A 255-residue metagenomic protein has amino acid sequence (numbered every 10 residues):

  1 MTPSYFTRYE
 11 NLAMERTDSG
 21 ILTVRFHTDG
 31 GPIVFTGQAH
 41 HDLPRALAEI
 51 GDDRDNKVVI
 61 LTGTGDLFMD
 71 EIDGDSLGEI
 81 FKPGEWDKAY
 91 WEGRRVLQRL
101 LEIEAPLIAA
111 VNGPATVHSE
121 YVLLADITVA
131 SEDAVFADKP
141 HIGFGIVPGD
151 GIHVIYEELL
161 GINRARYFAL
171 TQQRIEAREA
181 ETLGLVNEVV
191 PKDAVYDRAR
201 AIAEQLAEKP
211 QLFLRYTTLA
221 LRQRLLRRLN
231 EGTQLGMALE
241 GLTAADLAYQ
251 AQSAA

Functional and structural regions predicted by a protein language model:
M1-L22, T28, G65-M69, D75-S76 (+3 more regions): C-terminal alpha-helix plus adjacent terminal tail
Y5-E15, I21, G30-G31, A39-P44 (+2 more regions): Ligand-binding pocket scaffold of soluble enzyme catalytic domains
I21-R25, I60-T62, I108-A110, V129: Structural motif
V24, L43, L61, P106 (+3 more regions): Terminal peptide-recognition signature
F35-K57: A short, well-ordered alpha-helical element
A46, E92-E104: Catalytic-core regions built around general acid/base machinery
D55, T62-R95: Glycine- (often His-adjacent) and acidic-residue-rich active-site loop that binds/positions the CoA thioester
R99-Q211: Crotonase-fold acyl-CoA enzyme core
